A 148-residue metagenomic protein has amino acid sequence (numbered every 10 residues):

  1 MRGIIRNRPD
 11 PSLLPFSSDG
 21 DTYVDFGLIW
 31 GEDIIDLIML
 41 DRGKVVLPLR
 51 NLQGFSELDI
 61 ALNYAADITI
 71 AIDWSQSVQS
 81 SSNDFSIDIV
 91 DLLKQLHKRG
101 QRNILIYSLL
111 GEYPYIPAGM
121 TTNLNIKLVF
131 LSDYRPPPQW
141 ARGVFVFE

Functional and structural regions predicted by a protein language model:
M1, G20-F26, V45-L47, A66-I72 (+3 more regions): Hydrophobic faces of well-ordered beta-strands that scaffold small-molecule active sites in alpha/beta enzyme cores
R2-L40, Y113-Y115: N-terminal active-site wall of soluble small-molecule enzyme domains
L14-S18, I38, L58-N63, H97 (+1 more regions): Surface-exposed amphipathic alpha-helices with a cationic face
W30-I34, Q53-E57, Y113-I116, Y134-P138: Short, well-ordered alpha-helical microsegments
G31-D33, I68, I87-I89, R135-V144: Electropositive, surface-exposed helix/loop patches at the edges of structured domains that serve as adaptable
I35-E112: Conserved anion-binding
S56-A66, P117-T122, P136-E148: C-terminal helical cap(s) of enzyme catalytic domains, especially alpha/beta-barrels
Q76-S86, F130, P137-V146: Active-site-adjacent loop and "lid" segments of alpha/beta metabolic enzymes
